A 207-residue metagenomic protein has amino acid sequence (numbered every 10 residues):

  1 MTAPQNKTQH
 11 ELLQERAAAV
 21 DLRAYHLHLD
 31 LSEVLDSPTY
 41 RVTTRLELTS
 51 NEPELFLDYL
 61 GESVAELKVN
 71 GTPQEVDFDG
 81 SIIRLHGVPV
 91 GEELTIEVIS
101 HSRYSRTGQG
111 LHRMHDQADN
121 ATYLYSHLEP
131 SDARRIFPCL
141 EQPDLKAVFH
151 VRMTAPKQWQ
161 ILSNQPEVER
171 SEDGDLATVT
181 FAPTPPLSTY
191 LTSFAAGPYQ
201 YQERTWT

Functional and structural regions predicted by a protein language model:
M1-T207: Acidic/His-enriched low-complexity segments
